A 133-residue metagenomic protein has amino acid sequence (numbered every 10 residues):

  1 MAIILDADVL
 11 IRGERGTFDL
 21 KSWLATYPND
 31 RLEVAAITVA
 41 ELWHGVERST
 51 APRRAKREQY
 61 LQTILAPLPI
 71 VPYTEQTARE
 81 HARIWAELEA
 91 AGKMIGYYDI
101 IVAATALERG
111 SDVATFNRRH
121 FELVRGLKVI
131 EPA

Functional and structural regions predicted by a protein language model:
M1, A103, L107-A133: Acidic, PIN/NYN-like endoribonuclease modules and their adjacent C-terminal/linker elements
M1-A35, V46-T63, A133: Short, well-structured N-terminal submotif of metal-dependent ribonuclease cores
L5-D6, A35, I95-G96, N117-R118: Histidine- and aromatic-rich ligand-binding microenvironments
D8, Q59, R79, I100-I101 (+1 more regions): Active-site phosphate/pyrophosphate-handling residues
V9-L10, T38, T77, V102 (+1 more regions): Alpha-helix capping/helix-boundary segments
P28, A66, V124-R125: Short, structured coil segments at secondary-structure junctions
H44-E47, L68-F116: Active-site neighborhoods of divalent-metal-dependent phosphate/nucleic-acid chemistry enzymes
